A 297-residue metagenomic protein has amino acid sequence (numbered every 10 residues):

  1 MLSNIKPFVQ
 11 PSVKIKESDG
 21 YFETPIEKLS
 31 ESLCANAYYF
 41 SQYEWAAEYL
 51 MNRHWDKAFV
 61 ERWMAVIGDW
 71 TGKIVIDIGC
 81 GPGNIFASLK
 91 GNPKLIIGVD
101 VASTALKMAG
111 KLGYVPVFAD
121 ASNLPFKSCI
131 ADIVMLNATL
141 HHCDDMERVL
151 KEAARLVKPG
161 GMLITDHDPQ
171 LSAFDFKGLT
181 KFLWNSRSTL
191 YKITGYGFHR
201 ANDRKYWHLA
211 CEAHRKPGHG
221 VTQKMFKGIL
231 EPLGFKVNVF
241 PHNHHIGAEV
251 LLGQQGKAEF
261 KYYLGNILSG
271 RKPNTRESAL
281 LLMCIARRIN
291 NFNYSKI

Functional and structural regions predicted by a protein language model:
L2-W70, N84, S88: Conserved class I S-adenosyl-L-methionine
K73-G79: Conserved class I S-adenosyl-L-methionine
P82-N123: Class I SAM-dependent methyltransferase SAM/SAH-binding core
M135: A conserved beta-strand element that flanks and buttresses the S-adenosyl-L-methionine
A138-T139: Short catalytic micro-motifs in class I SAM-dependent methyltransferases
E147-P159: A short glycine-rich, Lys/Arg-flanked "PGG" loop and its adjoining helix->strand segment in the class I
I164-Y196: Conserved class I S-adenosyl-L-methionine
Y206-G218, Q223-I297: A C-terminal cap/extension of S-adenosyl-L-methionine-dependent methyltransferases that defines the acceptor-substrate
